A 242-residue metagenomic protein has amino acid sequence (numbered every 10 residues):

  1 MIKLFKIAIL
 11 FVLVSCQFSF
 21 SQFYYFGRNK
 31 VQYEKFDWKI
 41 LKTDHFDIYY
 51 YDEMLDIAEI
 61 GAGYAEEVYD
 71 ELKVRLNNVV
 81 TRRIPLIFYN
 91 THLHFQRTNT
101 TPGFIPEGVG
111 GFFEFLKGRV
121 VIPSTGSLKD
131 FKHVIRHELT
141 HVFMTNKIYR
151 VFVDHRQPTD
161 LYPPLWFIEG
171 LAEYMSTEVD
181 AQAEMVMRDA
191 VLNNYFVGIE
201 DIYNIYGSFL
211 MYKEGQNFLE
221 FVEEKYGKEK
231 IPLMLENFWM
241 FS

Functional and structural regions predicted by a protein language model:
M1-F26: Bacterial Sec-dependent N-terminal signal peptides
I2, L13, V134-H137, L165 (+1 more regions): Residue-level recognition of hydrophobic positions within alpha-helical transmembrane segments
L10, L161, N204: Generic anion/oxyanion-binding catalytic loop in active/binding sites
V14, V142, N146, M175-E178: Mid-sequence acidic-hydrophobic segments that form the walls of catalytic/ligand-binding cavities or oligomerization
S21-P158, P163-P164, Q182-A183: Juxtacatalytic substrate-recognition/specificity segment
W166-F167, L171-Q182, D189-S242: Active-site-proximal alpha-helical
